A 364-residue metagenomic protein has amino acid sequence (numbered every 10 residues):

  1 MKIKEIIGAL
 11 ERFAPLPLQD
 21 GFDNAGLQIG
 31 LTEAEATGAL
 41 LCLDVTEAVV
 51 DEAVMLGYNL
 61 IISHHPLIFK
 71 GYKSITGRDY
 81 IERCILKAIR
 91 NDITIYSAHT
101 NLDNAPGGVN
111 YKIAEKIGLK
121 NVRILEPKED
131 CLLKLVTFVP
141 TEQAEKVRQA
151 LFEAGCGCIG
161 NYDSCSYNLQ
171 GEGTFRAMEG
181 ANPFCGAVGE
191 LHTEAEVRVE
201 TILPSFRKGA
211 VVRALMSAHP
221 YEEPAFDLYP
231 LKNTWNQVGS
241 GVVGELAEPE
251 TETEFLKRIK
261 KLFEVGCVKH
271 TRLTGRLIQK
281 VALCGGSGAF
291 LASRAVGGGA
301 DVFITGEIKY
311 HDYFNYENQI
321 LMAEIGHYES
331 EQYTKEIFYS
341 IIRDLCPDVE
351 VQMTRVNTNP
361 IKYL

Functional and structural regions predicted by a protein language model:
M1-L364: Hydrophobic structural segments
